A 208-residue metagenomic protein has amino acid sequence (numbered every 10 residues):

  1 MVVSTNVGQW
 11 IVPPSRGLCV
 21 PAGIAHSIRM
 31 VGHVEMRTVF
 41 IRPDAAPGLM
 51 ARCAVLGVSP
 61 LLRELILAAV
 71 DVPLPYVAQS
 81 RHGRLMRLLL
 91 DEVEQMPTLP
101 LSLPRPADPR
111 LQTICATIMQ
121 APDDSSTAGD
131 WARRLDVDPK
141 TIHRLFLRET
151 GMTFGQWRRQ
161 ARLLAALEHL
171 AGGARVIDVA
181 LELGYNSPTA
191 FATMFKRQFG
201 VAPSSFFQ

Functional and structural regions predicted by a protein language model:
M1-V55: N-terminal regulatory/effector-sensing and dimerization cores that precede helix-turn-helix DNA-binding domains
V7, D123-D124, R134, A171 (+1 more regions): Helix-turn-helix/winged-helix DNA-binding modules
S15, I142, F146, A190-F191 (+1 more regions): Short hydrophobic/aromatic patch on the recognition helix
A51-V72: Glycine- and charge-enriched low-complexity intrinsically disordered segments
R52, P73-L135, R148-Q160: Short, Lys/Arg-enriched, Trp-marked, Pro/Gly-tolerant hinge/linker segments that flank
G129, R148-P188, A192, Q208: Terminal helix-turn-helix DNA-binding modules in bacterial transcription factors
R133, R144, R148, L181-E182 (+1 more regions): Alpha-helical residues within the helix-turn-helix
T193-Q208: …primarily DNA-binding HTH/wHTH and HhH modules…
